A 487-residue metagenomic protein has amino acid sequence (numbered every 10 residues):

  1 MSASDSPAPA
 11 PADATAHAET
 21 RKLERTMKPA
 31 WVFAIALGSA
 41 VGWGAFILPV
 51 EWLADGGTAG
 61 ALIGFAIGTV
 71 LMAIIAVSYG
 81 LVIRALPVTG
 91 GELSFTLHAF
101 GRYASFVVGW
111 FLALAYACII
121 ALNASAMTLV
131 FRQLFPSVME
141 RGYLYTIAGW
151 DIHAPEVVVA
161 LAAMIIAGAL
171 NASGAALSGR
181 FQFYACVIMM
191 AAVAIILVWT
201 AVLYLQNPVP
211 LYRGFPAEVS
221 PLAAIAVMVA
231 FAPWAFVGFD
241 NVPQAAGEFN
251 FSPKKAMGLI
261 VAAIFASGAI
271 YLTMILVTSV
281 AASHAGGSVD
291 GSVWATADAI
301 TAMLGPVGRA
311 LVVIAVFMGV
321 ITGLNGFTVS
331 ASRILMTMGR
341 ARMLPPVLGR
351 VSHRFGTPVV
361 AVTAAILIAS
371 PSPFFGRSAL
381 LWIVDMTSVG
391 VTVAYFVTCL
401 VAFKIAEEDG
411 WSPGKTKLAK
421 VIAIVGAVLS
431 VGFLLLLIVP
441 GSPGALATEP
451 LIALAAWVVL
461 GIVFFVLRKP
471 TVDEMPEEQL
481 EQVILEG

Functional and structural regions predicted by a protein language model:
M1-V50, A54-A59, M72-V77, T89 (+2 more regions): Membrane-interface "cap" regions at the ends of multi-pass membrane proteins
A16-E24, L62, V138-V157, F183-V313: Helix-loop-helix junctions that connect adjacent transmembrane segments in multi-pass membrane transporters
E24, A45-W150, A263-T273, P450-V459: Extracellular loop-to-transmembrane helix junctions
V88, F111-L129, F236, N241-F249 (+3 more regions): Membrane-helix boundary/coupling elements in multi-pass transport proteins
S94-L97, G101, Q133-V138, L259-N325 (+1 more regions): TM-loop-TM module centered on a large, flexible mid-protein loop between adjacent transmembrane helices in multi-pass
P155, V347-V359, Y395-T448: C-terminal membrane-solvent junction of multi-pass transporters and transport-like membrane proteins
P155-Q206, V219, I260-I264, V384-V397 (+2 more regions): Membrane-interface loop-to-helix entry segments
M386, V391, K417-G487: A generic transmembrane alpha-helix motif of multi-pass inner-membrane proteins
